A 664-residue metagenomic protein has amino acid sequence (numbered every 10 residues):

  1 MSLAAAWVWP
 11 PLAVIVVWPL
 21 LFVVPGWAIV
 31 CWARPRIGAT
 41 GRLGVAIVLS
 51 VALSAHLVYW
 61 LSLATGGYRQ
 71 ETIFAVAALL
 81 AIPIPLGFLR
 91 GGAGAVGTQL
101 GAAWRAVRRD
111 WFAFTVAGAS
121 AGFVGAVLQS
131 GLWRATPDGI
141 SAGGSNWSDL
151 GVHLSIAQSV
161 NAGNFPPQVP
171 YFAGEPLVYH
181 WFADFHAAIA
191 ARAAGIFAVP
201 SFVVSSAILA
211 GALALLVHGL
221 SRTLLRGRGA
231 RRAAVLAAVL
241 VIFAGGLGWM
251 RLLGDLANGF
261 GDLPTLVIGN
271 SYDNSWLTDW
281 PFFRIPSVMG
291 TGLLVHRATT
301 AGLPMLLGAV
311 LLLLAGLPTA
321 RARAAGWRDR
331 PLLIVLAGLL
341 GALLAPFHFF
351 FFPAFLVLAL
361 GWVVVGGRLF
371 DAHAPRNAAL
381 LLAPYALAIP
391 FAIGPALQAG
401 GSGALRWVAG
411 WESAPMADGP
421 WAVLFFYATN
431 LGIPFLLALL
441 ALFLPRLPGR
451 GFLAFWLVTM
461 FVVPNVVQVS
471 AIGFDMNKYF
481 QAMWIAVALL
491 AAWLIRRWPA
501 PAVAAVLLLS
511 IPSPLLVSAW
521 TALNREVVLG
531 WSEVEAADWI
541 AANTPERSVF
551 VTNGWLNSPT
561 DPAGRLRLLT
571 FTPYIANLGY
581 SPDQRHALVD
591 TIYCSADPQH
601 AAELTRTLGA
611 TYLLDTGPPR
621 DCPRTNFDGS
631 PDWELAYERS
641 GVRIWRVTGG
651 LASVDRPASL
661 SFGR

Functional and structural regions predicted by a protein language model:
M1-V107, G663: Membrane-embedded, hydrophobic transmembrane alpha-helices
V24, G308-A320, V357-G367, A383 (+1 more regions): Hydrophobic, aromatic-rich transmembrane alpha-helices and their immediate juxtamembrane boundary segments
A95-W111, G316-L332, G367-A379, A438-V458 (+1 more regions): Membrane-interface helix-loop-helix junctions at transmembrane boundaries of multi-pass membrane enzymes, predominantly
W111, A119-M305, R323, F349 (+1 more regions): Active-site lumenal/periplasmic loops and adjacent helix-entry segments of GT-C-fold, multi-pass membrane
G122-L128, F243-L247, F347, F351 (+5 more regions): Transmembrane alpha-helical segments
A207-A210, F352-L356, I472-R497: Hydrophobic/aromatic-rich transmembrane helices and adjacent perimembrane loops
G290-G292, L333-H348: Membrane-interface alpha helices of multi-pass inner-membrane proteins
A500-R664: Extracytoplasmic
